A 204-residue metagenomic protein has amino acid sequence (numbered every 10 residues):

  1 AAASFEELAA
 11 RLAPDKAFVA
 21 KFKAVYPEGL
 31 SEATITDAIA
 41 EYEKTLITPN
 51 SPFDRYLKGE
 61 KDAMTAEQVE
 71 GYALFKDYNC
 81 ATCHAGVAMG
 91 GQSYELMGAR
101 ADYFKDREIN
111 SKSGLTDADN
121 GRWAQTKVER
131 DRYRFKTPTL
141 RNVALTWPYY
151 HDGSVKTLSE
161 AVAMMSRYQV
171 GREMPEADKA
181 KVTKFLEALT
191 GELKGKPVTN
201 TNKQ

Functional and structural regions predicted by a protein language model:
A1-V69, A73, A85-M89, S93 (+1 more regions): Post-cleavage N-terminal segment of exported redox proteins
Y26, S166-Q169: Short amphipathic alpha-helical interaction patches enriched in hydrophobic/aromatic residues with interspersed Lys/Arg
D54-A163, V170-R172, P197-Q204: Short glycine/threonine-rich turn/loop motifs
